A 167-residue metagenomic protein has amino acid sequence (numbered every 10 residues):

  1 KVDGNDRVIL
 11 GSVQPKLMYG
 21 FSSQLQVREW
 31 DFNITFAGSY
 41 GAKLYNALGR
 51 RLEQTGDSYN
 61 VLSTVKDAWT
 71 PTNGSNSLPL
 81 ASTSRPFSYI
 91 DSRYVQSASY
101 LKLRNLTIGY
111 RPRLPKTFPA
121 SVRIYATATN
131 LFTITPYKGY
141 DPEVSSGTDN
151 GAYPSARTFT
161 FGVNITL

Functional and structural regions predicted by a protein language model:
K1-V13: Conserved small-residue
D6-I9, D91-V95, S146-G151: Extracellular loop and loop/strand-boundary signature of outer-membrane beta-barrel proteins
P15-Y19, S99-R104, A120, S155-F159: Residues that define the transmembrane beta-barrel architecture of outer-membrane proteins
Q26, A37-S39, T127-L131, T166: Outer-membrane beta-barrel pore domains and translocons
E29-I34, P115-K116: Repeated loop/turn-to-beta-strand initiation elements of outer-membrane beta-barrel proteins
I34, I124-A126, V163: Membrane-embedded beta-strand positions of outer-membrane beta-barrel proteins
S39-R123, A128: Extracytoplasmic gating/loop element in the C-terminal half of outer-membrane beta-barrel translocons and assembly
D57, V61, A68-S75, S88 (+1 more regions): C-terminal beta-signal and terminal closure region of outer-membrane beta-barrel proteins
